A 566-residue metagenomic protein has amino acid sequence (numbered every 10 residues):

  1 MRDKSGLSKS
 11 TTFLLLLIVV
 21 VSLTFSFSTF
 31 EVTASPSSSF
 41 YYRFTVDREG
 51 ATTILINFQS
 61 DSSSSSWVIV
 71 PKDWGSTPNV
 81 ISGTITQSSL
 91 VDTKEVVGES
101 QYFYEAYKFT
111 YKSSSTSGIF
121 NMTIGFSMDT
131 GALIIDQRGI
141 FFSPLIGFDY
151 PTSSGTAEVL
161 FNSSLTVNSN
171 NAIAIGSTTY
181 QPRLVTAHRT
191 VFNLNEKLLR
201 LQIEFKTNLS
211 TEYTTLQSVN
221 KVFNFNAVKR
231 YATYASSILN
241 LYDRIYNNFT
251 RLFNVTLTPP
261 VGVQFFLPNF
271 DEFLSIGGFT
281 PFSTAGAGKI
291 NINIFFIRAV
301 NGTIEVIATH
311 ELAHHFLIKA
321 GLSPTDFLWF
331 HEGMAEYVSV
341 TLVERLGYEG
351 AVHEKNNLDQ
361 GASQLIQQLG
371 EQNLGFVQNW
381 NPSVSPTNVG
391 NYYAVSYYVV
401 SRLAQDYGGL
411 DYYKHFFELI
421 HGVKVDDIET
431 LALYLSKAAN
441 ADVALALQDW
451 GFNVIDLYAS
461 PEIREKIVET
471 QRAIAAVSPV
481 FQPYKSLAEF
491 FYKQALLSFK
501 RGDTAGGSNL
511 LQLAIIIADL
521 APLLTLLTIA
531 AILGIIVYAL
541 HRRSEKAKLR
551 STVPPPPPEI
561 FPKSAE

Functional and structural regions predicted by a protein language model:
M1-S35, I124, F249, L447 (+1 more regions): Secretory targeting signatures
F27-S218, V228: Lumenal/extracellular ectodomains and adaptor appendage modules of the eukaryotic vesicle/secretory system
S114, N121, N162, N208 (+5 more regions): N-linked glycosylation sites
D129, N247-V255, A313-G321, S339-G347 (+6 more regions): Sec-exported extracytoplasmic/periplasmic mature domains
F192, K221-F223, N254-V263, L346-Y348 (+2 more regions): Loop/turn elements at helix/coil->beta-strand transitions in domains of secreted/extracellular proteins
Q217-S323, F327: Juxtacatalytic substrate-recognition/specificity segment
G302-T303, T325-V399, L403-Y407, F417-K424: Acidic/His/Gly-enriched intrinsically disordered linker/tail segments that often contain short helix/coil "MoRF-like"
G422-T552: Beta/coil-rich, acidic/histidine-enriched accessory regions frequently appended to metallopeptidases
